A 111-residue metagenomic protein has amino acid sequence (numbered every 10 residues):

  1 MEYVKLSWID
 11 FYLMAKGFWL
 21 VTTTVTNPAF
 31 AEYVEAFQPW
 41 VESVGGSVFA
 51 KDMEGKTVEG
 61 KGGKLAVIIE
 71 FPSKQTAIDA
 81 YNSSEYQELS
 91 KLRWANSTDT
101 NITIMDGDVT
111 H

Functional and structural regions predicted by a protein language model:
Y3-L65, P72-N82, D106-H111: Short S/T/G/P-rich N-terminal loop/turn motif that feeds into the first structured element of a domain
K64-A66, D99-T100: Short hydrophobic/aromatic beta-strand or adjacent loop that forms the aromatic wall/cage of a ligand/substrate-binding
I78, E85-I104: C-terminal structural segments of small proteins and small subunits
